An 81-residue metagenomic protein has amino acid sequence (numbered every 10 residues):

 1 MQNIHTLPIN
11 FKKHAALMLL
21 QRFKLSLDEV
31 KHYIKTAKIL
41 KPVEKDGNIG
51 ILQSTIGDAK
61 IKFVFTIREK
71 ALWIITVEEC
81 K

Functional and structural regions predicted by a protein language model:
M1-K81: Ribonuclease/tRNase effector modules and their secretory precursors
